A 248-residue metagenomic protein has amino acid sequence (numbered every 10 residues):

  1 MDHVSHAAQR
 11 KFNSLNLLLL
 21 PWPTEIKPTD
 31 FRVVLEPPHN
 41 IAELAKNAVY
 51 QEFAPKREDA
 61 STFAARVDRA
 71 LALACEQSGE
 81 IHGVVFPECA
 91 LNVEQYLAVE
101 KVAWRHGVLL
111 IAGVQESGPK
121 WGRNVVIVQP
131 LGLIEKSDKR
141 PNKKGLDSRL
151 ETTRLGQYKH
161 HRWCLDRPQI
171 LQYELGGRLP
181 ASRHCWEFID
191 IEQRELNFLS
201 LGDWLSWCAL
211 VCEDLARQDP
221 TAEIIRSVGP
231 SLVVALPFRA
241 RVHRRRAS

Functional and structural regions predicted by a protein language model:
M1-G83, A90: N-terminal, active-site-proximal structural segment of metallo-dependent hydrolase catalytic domains
A8-L19, I26-P28, L150-T152, R194-A209: Beta-strand-turn-beta hairpins that frame and shape the catalytic cleft of phosphate-ester-processing enzymes
P21, P130, Q157-H161, V211-E213 (+1 more regions): Short, structured patches in soluble enzyme cores that scaffold and shape functional sites
P28-F31, V93-K101, K120-I127, D219-A222 (+1 more regions): A short acidic (Asp/Glu
I41-L44, W104-I111, S227-V233: Structural alpha-beta junctions
A48-P55, I134-E195: Low-complexity, serine/threonine/proline-enriched polar segments
E58-Y158: Cys-nucleophile CN-hydrolase/nitrilase-fold catalytic domain and related Cys-dependent amidase chemistry that acts on
E76-S78, H82-F86, Q172-S248: Active-site beta-loop-alpha substructure in enzyme catalytic cores, prototypically the cysteine-centered nucleophile
